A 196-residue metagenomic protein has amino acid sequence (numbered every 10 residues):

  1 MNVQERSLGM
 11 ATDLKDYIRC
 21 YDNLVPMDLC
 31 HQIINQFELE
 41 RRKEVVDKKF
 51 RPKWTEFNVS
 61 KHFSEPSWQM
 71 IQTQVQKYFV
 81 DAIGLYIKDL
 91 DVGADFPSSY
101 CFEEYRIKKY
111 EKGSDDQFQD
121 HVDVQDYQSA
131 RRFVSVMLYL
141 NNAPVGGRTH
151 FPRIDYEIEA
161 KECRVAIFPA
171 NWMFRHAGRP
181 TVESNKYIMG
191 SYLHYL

Functional and structural regions predicted by a protein language model:
N2-S99, E104: Non-heme Fe(II)/2-oxoglutarate
D13, S99-F102, Q128-R131, A160 (+1 more regions): A generic fold-level signal
Y100-D116: A short glycine-rich, His/Asp/Glu-containing loop-to-beta-strand
I107-E111, D126-V145: Short, conserved beta-strand element in jelly-roll/cupin
Q117-Q125: Histidine-centered catalytic micro-motifs
D120, R131-R132, P144-L196: Catalytic core of Fe(II)/2-oxoglutarate
